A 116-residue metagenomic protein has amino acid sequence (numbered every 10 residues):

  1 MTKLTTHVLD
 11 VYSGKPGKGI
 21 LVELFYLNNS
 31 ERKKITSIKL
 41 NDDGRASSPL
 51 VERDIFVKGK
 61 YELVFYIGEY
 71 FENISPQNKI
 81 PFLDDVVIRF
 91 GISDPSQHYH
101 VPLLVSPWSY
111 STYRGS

Functional and structural regions predicted by a protein language model:
M1-R89, H100: Beta-strand-dominated extracellular/periplasmic modules and repeats in secreted or surface-exposed proteins
F90-D94: Proprotein-processing/basic-patch segments
P95-S116: Compositionally biased low-complexity segments at domain edges in trafficked proteins and select soluble regulators
